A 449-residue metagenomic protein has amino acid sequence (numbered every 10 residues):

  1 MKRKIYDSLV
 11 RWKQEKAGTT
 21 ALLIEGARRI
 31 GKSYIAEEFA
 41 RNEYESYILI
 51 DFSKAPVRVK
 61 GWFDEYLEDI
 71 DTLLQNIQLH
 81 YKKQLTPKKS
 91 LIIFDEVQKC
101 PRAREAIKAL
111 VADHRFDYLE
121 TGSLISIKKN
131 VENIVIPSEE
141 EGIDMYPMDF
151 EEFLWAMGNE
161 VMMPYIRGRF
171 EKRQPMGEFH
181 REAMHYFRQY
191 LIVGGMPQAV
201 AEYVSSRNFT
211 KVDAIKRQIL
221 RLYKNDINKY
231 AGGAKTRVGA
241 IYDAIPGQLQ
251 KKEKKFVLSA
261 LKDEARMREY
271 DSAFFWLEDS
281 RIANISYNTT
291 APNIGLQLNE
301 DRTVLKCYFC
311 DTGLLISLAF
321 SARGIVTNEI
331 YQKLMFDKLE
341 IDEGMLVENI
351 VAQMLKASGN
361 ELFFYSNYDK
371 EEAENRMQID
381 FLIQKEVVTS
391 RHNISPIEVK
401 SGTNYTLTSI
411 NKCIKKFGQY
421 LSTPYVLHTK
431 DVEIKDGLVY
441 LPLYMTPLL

Functional and structural regions predicted by a protein language model:
K2-K16: Pre-Walker A adenine-sensing motif
K13-T20, R29, E38, N42 (+2 more regions): A cross-kingdom feature that marks ATP-driven nucleic-acid transaction machinery
I24: Hydrophobic anchor at the beta1->P-loop junction of P-loop NTPases
K32: Conserved lysine of the Walker
K54-P87: Short glycine-rich substrate-engagement loop in P-loop NTPases that contacts/grips substrate
I93, D117-S123, D144, F153: Structural recognition of the conserved hydrophobic beta-strand(s) that form the central parallel beta-sheet of P-loop
A109, S126-G142, L154-N159: Short regulatory helix/loop adjacent to the ATP-binding pocket of P-loop NTPases
G158-V347, Q353, E361, N367: Interdomain hinge/linker elements that couple catalytic modules in large macromolecular machines
